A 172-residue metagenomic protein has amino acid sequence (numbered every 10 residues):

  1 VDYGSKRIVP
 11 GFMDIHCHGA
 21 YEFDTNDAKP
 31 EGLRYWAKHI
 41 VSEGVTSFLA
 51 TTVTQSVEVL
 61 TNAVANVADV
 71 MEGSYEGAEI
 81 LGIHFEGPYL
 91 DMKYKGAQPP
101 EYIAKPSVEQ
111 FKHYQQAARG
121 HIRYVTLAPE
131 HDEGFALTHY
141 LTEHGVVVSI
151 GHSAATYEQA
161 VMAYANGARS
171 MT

Functional and structural regions predicted by a protein language model:
V1-R34, K38: Replace "His-x-His-based motif
Y3-S5, A63-G77, V161-A165: Short amphipathic alpha-helices and their capping/turn segments at secondary-structure boundaries
R7-Y21, E86-Y94, D132-H139: N-terminal small/glycine-rich loop or linker at the start of catalytic domains across soluble metabolic enzymes
H18, R34-A63, A78-D91, A118-E130 (+2 more regions): Divalent metal-dependent hydrolysis catalytic cores, especially in the metallo-beta-lactamase
G19-E31, A97-A104, V147-G151: Active-site mouth loops of central-metabolism enzymes
T25, E58-D69, G96: Metal-dependent catalytic neighborhoods of phosphoester/phosphodiester hydrolases
V70, A104-T172: Histidine/acidic residue-rich metal-binding segments in metalloenzymes
G73-P106: Short, compositionally biased "basic patch" segments
